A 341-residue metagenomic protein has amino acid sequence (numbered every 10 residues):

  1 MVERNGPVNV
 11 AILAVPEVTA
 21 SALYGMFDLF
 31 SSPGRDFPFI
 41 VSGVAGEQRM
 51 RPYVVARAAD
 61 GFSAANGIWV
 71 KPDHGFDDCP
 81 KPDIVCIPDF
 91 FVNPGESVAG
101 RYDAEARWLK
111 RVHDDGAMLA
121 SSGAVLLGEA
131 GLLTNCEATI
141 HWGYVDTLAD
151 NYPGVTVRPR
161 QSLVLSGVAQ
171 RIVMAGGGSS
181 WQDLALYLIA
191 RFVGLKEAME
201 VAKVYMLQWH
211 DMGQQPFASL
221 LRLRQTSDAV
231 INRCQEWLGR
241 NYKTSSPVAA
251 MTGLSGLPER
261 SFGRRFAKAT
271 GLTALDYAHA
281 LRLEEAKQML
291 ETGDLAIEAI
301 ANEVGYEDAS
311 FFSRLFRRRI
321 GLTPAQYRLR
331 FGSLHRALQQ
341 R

Functional and structural regions predicted by a protein language model:
V2-P80: N-terminal beta1-alpha1 cap of cysteine-dependent amidohydrolase-like domains
R51-A117: Flexible gly/pro-rich beta->alpha loop and the following alpha-helix that scaffold active-site loops
E105-G143: Catalytic nucleophile loop
T134-S162, E200-V201: A conserved active-site-flanking secondary-structure segment within enzyme catalytic domains
S162, S166-A175, F192-E236, R240 (+3 more regions): Short, Lys/Arg-enriched, Trp-marked, Pro/Gly-tolerant hinge/linker segments that flank
A190-V193, R233-P247, F266, K287-A296 (+2 more regions): Basic, amphipathic alpha-helical hairpins
G239-R240, S245-L281, A301-Q326: Basic/polar phosphate-binding segments, predominantly the helix-turn-helix DNA-binding elements of transcriptional
Q288, A296, S310-R341: …primarily DNA-binding HTH/wHTH and HhH modules…
